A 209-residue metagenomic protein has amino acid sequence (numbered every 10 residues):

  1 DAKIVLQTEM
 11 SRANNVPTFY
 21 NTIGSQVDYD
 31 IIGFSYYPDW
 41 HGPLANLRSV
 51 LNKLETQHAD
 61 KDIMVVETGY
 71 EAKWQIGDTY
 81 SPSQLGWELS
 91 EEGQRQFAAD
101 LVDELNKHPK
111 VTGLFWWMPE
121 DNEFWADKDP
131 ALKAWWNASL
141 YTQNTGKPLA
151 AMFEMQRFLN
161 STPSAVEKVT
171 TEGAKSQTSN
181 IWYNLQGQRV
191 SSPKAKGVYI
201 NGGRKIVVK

Functional and structural regions predicted by a protein language model:
D1-V16, K61-K73, T112-P119: Aromatic-lined carbohydrate-recognition surfaces of secreted/lumenal glycan-active proteins
S11-V27, L47, L51: Distinct, well-ordered alpha-helical segments
S25-I32, H58-K61: Glycine-enriched alpha-helix->loop->beta-strand junction motifs that scaffold or abut catalytic
S35, W117, G202: Conserved residues at the C-terminal ends of beta-strands
W40: Ligand-binding face of N-terminal immunoglobulin V-set domains in extracellular IgSF glycoproteins
S49, K53, Q57, K73-V169: Aromatic-rich peripheral "rim/lid" segments of glycoside hydrolase catalytic domains that contact and position glycan
S161-Q186: Residue-level detector of functionally pivotal "anchor" positions at catalytic/ligand-binding pockets or at interdomain
V198-K209: C-terminal tail/sorting-segment detector
